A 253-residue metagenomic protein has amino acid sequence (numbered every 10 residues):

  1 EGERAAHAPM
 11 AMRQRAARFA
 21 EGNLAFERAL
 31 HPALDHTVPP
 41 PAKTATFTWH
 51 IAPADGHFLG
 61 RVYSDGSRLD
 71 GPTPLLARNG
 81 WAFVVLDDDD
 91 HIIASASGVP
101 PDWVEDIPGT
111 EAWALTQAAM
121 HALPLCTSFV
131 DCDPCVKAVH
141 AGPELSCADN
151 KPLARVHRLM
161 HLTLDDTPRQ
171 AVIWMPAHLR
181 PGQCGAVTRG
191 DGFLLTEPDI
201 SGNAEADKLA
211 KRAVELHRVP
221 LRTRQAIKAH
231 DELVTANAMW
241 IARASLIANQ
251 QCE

Functional and structural regions predicted by a protein language model:
E1-E253: RNase H-like, metal-dependent ribonuclease domains
